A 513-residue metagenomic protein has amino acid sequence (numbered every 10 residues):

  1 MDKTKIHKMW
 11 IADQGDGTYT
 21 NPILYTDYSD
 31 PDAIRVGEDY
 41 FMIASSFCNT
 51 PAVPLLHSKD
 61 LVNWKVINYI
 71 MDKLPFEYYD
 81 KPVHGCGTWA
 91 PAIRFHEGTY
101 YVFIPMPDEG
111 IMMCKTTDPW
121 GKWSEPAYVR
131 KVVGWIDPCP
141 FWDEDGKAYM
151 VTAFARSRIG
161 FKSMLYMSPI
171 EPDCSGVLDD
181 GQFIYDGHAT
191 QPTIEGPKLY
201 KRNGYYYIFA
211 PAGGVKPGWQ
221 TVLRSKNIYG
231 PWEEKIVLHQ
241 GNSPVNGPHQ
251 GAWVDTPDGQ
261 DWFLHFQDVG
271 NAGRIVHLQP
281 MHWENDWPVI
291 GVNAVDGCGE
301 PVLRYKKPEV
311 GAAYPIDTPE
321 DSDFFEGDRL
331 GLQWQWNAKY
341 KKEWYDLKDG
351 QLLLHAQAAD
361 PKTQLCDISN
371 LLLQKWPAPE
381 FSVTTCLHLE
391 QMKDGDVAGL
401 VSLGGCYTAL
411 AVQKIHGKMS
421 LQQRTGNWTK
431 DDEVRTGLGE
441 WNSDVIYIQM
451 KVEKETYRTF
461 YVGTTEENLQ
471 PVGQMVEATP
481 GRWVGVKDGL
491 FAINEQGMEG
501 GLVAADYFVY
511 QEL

Functional and structural regions predicted by a protein language model:
M1-L513: Carbohydrate-active catalytic/glycan-binding domains of CAZyme proteins, especially the secreted or lumenal ectodomains
